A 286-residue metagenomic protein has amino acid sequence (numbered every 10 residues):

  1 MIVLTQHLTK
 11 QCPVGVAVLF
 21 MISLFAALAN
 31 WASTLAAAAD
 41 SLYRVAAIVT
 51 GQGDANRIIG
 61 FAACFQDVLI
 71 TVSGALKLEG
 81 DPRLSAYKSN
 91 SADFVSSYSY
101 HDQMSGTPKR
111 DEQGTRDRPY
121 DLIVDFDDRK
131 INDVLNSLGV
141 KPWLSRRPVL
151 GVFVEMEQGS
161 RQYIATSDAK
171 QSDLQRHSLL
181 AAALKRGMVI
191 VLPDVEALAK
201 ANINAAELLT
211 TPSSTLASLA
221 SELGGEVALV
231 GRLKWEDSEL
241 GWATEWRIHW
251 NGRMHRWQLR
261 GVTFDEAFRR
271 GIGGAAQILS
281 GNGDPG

Functional and structural regions predicted by a protein language model:
M1-V14: N-terminal secretory signal peptides that target proteins for export/translocation
V16-N30: Bacterial N-terminal signal peptides
Y43-A46, T50, I123, D127-K130 (+1 more regions): Amphipathic beta-strand/beta-sheet edge segments enriched in Tyr/Trp
Y43-N90, S96-Q103: N-terminal Sec/ER secretory leader and immediately downstream segment of secreted/extracellular precursors
I59-A63, D67-G74, F126, K130-S145 (+2 more regions): C-terminal/domain-edge helix-coil "capping" segments
A62-Y87, V152-G159, A165-T210: N-terminal segment of the mature soluble domain
D81-G151: Signal peptide-directed extracytoplasmic domains
D93-G106, G151-V154, L192, L208-E239: A short, hydrophobic beta-strand-centered structural micro-motif
